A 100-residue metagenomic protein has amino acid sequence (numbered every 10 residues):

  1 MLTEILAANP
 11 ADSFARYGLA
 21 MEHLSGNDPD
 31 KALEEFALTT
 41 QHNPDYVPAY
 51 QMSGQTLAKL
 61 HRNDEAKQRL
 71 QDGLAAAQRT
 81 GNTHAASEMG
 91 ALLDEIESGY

Functional and structural regions predicted by a protein language model:
E4-I5, L38-T39, G73: Canonical positions in the second alpha-helix
A8, H42, K59, A76-T80: Structural marker of alpha-solenoid helical repeat scaffolds
